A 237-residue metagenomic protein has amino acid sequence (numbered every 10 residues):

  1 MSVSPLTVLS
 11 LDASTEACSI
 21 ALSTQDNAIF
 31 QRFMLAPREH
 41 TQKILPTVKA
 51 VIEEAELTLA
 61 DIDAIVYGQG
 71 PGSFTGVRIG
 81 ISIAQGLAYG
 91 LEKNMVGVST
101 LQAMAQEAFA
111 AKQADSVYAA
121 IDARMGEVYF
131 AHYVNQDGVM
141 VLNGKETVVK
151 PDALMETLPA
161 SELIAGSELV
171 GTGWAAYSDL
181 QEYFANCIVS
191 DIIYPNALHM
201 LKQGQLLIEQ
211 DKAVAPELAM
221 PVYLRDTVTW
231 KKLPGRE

Functional and structural regions predicted by a protein language model:
S2-Q69: N-terminal beta-alpha supersecondary unit
V3, N27, E39, N94-P195 (+2 more regions): Surface "functional belts" at beta-alpha junctions
V8-S10, V66, G76, S116-A120: Short glycine-aspartate micro-motif
V51-A55, G90, A108, A197-I208: Stable alpha-helical structural segments in soluble proteins, enriched in small hydrophobic residues
A55-A60, Y89-V98, K112: Phosphate-handling active-site elements
V66-T100: DPxDG-like acidic metal-binding loop motif
I188-E237: Acyltransferase
